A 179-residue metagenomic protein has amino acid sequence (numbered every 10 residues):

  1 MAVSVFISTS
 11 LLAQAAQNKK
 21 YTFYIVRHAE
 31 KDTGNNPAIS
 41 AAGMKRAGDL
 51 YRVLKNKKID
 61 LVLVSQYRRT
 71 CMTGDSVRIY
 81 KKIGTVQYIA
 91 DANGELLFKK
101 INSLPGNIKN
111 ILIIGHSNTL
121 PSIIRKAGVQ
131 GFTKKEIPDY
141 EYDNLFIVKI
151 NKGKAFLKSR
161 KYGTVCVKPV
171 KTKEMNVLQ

Functional and structural regions predicted by a protein language model:
M1-N18: Bacterial Sec-dependent N-terminal signal peptides
A16-I108, T119-E136, Y140-Q179: Active-site-proximal alpha-helix that buttresses catalytic centers in soluble enzyme cores
N110-I114: Periplasmic-binding protein-like
